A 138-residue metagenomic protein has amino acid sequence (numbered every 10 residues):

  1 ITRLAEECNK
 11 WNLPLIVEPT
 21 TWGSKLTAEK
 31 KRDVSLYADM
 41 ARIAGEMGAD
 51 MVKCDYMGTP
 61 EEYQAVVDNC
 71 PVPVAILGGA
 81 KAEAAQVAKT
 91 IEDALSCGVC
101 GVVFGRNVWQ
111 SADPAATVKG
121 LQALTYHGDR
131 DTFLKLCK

Functional and structural regions predicted by a protein language model:
I1-V74, A82-C100, F104, A123 (+1 more regions): Alpha/beta enzyme core
G23, S111-A112: Surface-exposed loop/turn and secondary-structure junction residues enriched for glycine/proline
G79: Cofactor-binding loop segments of dinucleotide-utilizing enzymes, especially the Rossmann-like FAD- and NAD(P)+-binding
V87-A88, A112-L121: Histidine/acidic-residue-rich catalytic or RNA/ligand-binding cores of hydrolases and nuclease-related proteins
R106-Q110: A short, acidic, flexible beta-alpha connecting loop/helix-capping segment that sits on the rim of active
T117, K135-K138: Flexible C-terminal active-site loop/helix
